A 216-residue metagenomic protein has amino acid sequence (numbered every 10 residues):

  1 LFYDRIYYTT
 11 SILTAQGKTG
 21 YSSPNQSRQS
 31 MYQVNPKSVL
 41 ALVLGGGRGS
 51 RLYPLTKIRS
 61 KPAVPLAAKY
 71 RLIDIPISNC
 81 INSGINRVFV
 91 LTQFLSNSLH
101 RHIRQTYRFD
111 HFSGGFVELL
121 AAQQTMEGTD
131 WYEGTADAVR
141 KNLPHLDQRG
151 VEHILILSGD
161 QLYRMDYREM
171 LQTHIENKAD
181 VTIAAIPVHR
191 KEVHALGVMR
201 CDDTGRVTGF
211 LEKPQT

Functional and structural regions predicted by a protein language model:
Y7-Y8, I12-A15, Y21-T216: Unchanged
